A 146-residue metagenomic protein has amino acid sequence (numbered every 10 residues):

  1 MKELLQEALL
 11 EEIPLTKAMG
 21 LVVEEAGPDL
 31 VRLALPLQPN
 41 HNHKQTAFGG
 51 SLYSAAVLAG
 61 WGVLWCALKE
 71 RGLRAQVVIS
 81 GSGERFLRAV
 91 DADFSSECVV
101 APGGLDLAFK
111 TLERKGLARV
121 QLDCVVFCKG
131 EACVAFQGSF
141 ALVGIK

Functional and structural regions predicted by a protein language model:
M1-P14: Extreme N-terminal tail/first-helix region
K17-L21, S80-F86, L107-F109: Short structured motifs
A18-A47: Catalytic strand-loop segment that frames the active site of acyl-thioester-processing enzymes
A26-D29, A89-F94, F127-A132: A short, structured loop/turn motif at beta-sheet edges
L33, S80-S82, S96, V120-L122 (+1 more regions): Hydrophobic residues positioned within well-ordered beta-strands of beta-sheet architectures
G50-R71: Active-site helix/loop of acyl-thioester processing domains in fatty-acid/polyketide metabolism, spanning hotdog-fold
W65-P102: Hydrophobic beta-strand-centered segment that forms part of the acyl-chain substrate-binding groove
A101-K146: HotDog/MaoC-like acyl-thioester-processing domains
